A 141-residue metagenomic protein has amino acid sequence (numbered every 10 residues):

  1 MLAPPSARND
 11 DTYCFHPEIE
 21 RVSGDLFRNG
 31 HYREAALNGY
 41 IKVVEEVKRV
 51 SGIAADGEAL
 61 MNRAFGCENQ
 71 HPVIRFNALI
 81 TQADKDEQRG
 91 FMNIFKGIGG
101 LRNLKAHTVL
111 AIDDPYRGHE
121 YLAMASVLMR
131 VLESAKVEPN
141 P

Functional and structural regions predicted by a protein language model:
M1-G97, I112, Y116, S134-P141: Amphipathic alpha-helical interface elements
N38, G97-L101, M124, L128: Amphipathic, well-ordered alpha-helical segments in soluble domains
G100-I112: Short helix/strand-capping connector loops at secondary-structure junctions
G118, L122-A135: Structured adenosyl-cofactor binding patch, chiefly the S-adenosyl-L-methionine
